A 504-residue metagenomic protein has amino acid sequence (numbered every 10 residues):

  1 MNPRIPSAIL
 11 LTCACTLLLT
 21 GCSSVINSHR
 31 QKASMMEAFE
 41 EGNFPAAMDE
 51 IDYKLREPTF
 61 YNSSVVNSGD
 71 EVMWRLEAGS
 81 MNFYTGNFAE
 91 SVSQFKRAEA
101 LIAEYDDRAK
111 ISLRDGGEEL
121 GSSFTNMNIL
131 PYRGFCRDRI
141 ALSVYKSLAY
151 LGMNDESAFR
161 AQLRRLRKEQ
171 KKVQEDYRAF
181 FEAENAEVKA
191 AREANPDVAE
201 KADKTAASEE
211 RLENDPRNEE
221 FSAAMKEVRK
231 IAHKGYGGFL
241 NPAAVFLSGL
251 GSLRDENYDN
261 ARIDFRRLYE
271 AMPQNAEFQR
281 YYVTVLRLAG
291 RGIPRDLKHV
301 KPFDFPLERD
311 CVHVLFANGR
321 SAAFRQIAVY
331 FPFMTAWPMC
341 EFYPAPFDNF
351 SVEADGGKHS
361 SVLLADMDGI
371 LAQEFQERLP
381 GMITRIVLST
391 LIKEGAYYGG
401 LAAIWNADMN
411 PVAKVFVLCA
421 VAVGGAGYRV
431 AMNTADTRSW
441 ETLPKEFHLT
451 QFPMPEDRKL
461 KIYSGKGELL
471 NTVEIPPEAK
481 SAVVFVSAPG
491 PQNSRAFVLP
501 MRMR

Functional and structural regions predicted by a protein language model:
T20-N43, L55: Bacterial Sec signal peptide processing site at the extreme N-terminus
T59-N67, L101-R114, Q170-A183, Y269-L297: Boundary/linker segments of alpha-helical solenoid repeat arrays
Y398, A402-R504: C-terminal soluble interaction/assembly domains
